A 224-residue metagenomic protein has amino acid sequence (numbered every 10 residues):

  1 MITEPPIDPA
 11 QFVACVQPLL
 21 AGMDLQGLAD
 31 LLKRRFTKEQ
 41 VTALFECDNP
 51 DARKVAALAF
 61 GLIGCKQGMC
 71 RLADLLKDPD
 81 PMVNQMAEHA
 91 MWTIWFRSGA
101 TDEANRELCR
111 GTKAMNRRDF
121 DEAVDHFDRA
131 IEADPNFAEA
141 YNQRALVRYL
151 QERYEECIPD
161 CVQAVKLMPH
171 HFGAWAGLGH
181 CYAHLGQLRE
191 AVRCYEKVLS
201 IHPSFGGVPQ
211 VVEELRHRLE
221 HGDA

Functional and structural regions predicted by a protein language model:
I2-Q11, L31-E46, C65-L76, A100-E107 (+1 more regions): Amphipathic alpha-helical scaffolding segments comprising HEAT/armadillo-like alpha-solenoid repeats
L62, T93-R97, N116, L150 (+2 more regions): Register position in tetratricopeptide repeats
